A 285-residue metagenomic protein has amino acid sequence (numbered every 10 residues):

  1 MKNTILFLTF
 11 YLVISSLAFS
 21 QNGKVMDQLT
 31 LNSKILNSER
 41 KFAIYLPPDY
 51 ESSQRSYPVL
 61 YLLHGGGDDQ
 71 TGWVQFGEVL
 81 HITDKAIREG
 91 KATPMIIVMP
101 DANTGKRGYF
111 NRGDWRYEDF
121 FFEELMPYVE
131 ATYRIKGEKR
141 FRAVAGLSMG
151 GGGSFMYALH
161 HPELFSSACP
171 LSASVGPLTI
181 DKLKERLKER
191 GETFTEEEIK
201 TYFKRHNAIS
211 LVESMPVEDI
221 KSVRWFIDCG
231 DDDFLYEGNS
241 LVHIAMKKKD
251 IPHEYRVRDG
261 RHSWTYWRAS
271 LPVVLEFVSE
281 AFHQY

Functional and structural regions predicted by a protein language model:
M1-L6: Positively charged n-region of N-terminal signal peptides that target proteins for export
F7-S16: Bacterial N-terminal signal peptides
Q21-Y285: Non-catalytic cap/lid and distal C-terminal segments of serine-dependent acyl enzymes
